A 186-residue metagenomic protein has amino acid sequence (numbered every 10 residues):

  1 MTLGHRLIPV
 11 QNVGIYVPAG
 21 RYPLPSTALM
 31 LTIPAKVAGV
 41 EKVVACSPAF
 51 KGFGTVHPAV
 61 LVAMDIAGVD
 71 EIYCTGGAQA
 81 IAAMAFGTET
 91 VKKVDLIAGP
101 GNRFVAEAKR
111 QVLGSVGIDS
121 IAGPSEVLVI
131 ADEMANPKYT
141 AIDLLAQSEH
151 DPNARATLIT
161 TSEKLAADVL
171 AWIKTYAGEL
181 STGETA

Functional and structural regions predicted by a protein language model:
M1-P58, V62: Conserved small-residue-rich beta-alpha loop and adjacent elements that most often cradle the phosphate/pyrophosphate
V17, S47, A131, T160-T161: Short beta-strand/turn micro-motifs composed of small residues that flank or help shape donor/cofactor-binding pockets
S26-A28, G54-V60, M84-G87, E107-Q111 (+2 more regions): Short acidic, glycine/serine/threonine-rich loops at helix termini
K42-V44, L128, T157: A structural signal for isolated positions on well-ordered beta-strands in alpha/beta enzyme cores
L61-D65, T90-K92, K174-Y176: Short, hinge-like loop/turn segments at secondary-structure boundaries
A63-I66, D119-I121, E179-A186: Short, conserved catalytic or adaptor-binding loops enriched in Gly and charged residues
I66-R155: Conserved NAD(P)+-binding/catalytic subdomain of aldehyde/semialdehyde dehydrogenases
N153-A186: NAD(P)-dependent aldehyde/semialdehyde dehydrogenase
